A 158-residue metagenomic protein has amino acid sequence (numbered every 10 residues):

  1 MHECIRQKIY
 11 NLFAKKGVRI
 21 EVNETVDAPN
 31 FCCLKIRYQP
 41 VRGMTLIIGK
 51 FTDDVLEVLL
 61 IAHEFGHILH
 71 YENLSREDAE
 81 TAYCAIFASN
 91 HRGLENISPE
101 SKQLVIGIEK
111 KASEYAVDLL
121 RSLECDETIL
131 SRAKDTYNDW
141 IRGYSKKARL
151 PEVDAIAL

Functional and structural regions predicted by a protein language model:
M1-C32, R42, L104-A116, S122-L123 (+1 more regions): A metal-dependent hydrolase signature that marks the N-terminal structural subdomain at the beginning of catalytic folds
I9, A79-Y83, A133, Y137: Generic structural signal of hydrophobic/aromatic residues within well-ordered alpha-helices of folded domains
A14-E57, F65-E72, E77-D78: Active-site scaffold of zinc-dependent metalloenzymes
R42-I48, R92, L150-E152: Short, structured secondary-structure boundary patches
D53-L56, E95-L158: Long, well-structured alpha-helical subdomains associated with metal-dependent extracellular/ecto-lumenal hydrolases
H63-F65, I86-F87: Short, charged/polar low-complexity linear motifs in solvent-exposed/disordered segments
Y71-I108: Post-HEXXH active-site segment of zinc metalloproteases
